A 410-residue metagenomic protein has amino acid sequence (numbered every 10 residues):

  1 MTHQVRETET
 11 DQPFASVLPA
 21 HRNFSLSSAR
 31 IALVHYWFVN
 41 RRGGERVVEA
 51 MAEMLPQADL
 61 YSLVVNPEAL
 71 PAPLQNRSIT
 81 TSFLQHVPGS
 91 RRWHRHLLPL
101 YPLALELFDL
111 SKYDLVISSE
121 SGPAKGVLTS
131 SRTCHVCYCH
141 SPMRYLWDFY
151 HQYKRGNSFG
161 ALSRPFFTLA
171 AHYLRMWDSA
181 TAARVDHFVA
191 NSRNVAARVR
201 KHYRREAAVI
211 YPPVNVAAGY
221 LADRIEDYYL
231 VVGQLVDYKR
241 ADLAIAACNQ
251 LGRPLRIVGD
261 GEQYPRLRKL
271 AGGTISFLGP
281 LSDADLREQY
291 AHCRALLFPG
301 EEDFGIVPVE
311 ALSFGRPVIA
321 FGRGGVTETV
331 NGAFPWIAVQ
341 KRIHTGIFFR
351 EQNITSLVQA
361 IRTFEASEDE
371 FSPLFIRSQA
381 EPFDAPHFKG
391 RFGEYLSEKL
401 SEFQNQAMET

Functional and structural regions predicted by a protein language model:
M54-K125: Active-site donor-binding segments of glycosyltransferases and PAPS-dependent sulfotransferases
R155-F188, A196: Membrane-proximal helix-turn-helix segments that form the acceptor-binding/catalytic region of lipid-linked
V214-R256: Conserved donor-binding/catalytic core segment of Leloir-type glycosyltransferases
P265-R287: Nucleotide-activated donor-binding/catalytic signature segment of Leloir-type glycosyltransferases, i.e., the conserved
A291-D303, R316-P317: Acidic donor-binding loop of glycosyltransferase active sites
P317-N331: Short hydrophobic beta-strand element within catalytic cores of glycosyltransferases and related nucleotide-activated
T327-T363: Change "using UDP/GDP/dTDP sugars" to "using nucleotide sugars
Q352-T355, A366-S397, S401-N405: A charged, aromatic-enriched C-terminal amphipathic alpha-helix characteristic of glycosyltransferases across folds
